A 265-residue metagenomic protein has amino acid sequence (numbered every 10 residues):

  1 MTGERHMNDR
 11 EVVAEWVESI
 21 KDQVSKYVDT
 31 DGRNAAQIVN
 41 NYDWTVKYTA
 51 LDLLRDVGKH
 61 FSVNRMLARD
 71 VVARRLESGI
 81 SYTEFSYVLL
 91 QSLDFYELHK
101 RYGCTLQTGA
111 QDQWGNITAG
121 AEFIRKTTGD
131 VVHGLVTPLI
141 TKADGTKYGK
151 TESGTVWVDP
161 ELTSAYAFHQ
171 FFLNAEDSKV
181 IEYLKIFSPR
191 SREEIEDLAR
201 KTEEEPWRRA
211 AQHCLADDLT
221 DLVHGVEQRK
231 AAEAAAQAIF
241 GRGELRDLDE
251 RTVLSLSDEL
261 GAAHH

Functional and structural regions predicted by a protein language model:
M1, W114, L139-T141: Acidic, glycine-rich active-site loops and adjacent beta-strand->loop/helix elements that engage anionic groups
M1-M7: N-terminal, positively charged nucleic-acid-binding surface of large information/translation enzymes
N8-D9, T49, S62, S81 (+6 more regions): Helix N-cap and loop-to-helix transition residues
D9-W16, S25-V136: Divalent-metal (Mg2+/Mn2+/Ca2+)-assisted nucleotide/phosphate chemistry catalytic cores
A14, E18-D22, A36-D43, T163-Q170 (+1 more regions): Conserved active-site carboxylates
E18-Y27, V72-G79, A143-D144, F171-A175 (+1 more regions): Low-complexity, flexible helical/coil segments
K21, Y87-L90, Y96-H99, T118-A121 (+3 more regions): Predominant activation on well-ordered alpha-helical scaffold segments within soluble catalytic domains
K126-H265: Conserved nucleotide- and phosphate/pyrophosphate-binding catalytic cores in adenylate/nucleotidyl-handling enzymes
